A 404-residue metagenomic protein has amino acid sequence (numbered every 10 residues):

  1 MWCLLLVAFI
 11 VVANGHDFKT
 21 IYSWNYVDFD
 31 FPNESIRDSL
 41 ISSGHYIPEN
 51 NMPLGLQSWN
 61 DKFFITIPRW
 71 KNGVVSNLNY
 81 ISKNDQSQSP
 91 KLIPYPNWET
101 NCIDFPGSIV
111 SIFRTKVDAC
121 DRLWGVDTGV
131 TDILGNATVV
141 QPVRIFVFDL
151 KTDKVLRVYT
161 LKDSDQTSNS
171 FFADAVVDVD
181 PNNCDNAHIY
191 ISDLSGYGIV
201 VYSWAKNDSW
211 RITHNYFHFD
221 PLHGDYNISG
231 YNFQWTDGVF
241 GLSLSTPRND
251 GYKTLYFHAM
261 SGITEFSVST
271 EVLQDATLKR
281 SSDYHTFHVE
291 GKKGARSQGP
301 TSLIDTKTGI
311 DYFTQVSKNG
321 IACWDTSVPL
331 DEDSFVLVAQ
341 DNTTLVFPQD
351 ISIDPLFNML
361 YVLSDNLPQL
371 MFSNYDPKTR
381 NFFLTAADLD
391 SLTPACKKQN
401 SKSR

Functional and structural regions predicted by a protein language model:
I21-S76, F113-R114: Beta-strand-rich domains and repeat architectures in extracellular enzymes and scaffolds, especially beta-propellers
N25-H45, Q88-G107, K154-S170, S209-Q234 (+4 more regions): Surface-exposed loop and turn segments in beta-propeller and other repeat-based domains that flank or scaffold
Y46-N60, D104-V126, S164-I189, F219-T254 (+3 more regions): Beta-rich, blade/repeat-based domains predominating in secreted/periplasmic proteins but also intracellular
M52, I81-D132, T138, R157-D163: Blade-loop segments of beta-propeller domains
P68-W70, T128, S192-G196, W204 (+7 more regions): Short loop/turn segments immediately following the C-termini of beta-strands
S76-Q86, V140-D153, Y202, D376-L392: Beta-propeller blade signature
S82-S87, K151, W204-W210, S267-R280 (+2 more regions): Short loop/turn segments immediately following beta-strands, especially the blade-tip and inter-blade linker loops
D350-R404: Blade-level signature of beta-propeller repeat domains, shared across WD40, Kelch, NHL, RCC1 and BNR/Asp-box propellers
